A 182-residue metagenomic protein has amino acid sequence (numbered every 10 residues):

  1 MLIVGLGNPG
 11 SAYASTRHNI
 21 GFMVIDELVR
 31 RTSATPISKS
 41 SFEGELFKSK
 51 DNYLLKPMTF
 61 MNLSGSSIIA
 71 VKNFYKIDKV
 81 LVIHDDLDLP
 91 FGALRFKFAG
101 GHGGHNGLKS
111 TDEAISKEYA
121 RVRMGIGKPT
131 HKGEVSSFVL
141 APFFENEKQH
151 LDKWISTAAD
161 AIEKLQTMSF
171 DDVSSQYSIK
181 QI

Functional and structural regions predicted by a protein language model:
L2-F98, K109-V122, T130-E134, A141 (+1 more regions): Nucleotide and nucleotide-moiety/phosphate-recognizing core
G101: Short glycine/threonine-rich catalytic loop with a Thr-x-Gly-x-Asp
G104-G107: Hydrophobic alpha-helical segments within soluble ligand-binding/sensing domains
I126: Gly/charged, well-structured mid-domain segments that form the phosphate/adenylate-handling core of ATP-dependent
